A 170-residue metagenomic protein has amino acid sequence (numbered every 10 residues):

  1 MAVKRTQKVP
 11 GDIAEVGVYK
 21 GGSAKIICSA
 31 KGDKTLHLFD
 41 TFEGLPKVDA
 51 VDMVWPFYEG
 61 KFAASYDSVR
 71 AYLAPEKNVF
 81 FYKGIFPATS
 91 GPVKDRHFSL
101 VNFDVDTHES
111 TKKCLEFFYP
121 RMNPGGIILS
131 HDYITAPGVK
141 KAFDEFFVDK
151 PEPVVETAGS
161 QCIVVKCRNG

Functional and structural regions predicted by a protein language model:
M1-A2: A short, well-structured juxtamembrane/interface segment
Q7-G170: S-adenosylmethionine/decaboxylated-SAM
